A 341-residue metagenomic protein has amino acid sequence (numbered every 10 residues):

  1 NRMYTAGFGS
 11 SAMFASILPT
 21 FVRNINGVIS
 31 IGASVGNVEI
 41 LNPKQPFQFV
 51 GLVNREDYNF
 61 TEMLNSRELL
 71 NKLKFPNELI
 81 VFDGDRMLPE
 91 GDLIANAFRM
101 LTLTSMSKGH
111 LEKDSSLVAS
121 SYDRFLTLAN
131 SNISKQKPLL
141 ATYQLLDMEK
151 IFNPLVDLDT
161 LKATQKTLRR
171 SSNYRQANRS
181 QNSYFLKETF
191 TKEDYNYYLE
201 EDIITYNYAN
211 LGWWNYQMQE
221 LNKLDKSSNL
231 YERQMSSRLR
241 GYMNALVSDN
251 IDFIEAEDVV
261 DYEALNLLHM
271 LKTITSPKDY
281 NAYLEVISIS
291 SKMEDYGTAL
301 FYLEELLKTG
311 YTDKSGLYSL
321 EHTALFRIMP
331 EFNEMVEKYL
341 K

Functional and structural regions predicted by a protein language model:
R2-P46: Primarily recognizes the serine-hydrolase "nucleophile elbow" in alpha/beta-hydrolase and SGNH/GDSL folds
F49-N54: Short beta-strand/loop motif that positions the catalytic acidic residue of the alpha/beta-hydrolase fold
R55-T61, R86: Acidic catalytic loop of the alpha/beta-hydrolase fold
P76-P138, T142, L146-E149, T164-R169 (+1 more regions): C-terminal catalytic histidine-bearing segment of alpha/beta-hydrolase fold enzymes
M106-K108, T164-E193, K292, Y296 (+1 more regions): Alpha-helical linker/edge segments of TPR/alpha-solenoid repeat scaffolds and analogous pre-/post-domain helices
N130-S134, I289-S290, L325-F326: Residue-level signature for tetratricopeptide repeat
Q144-Q176, T273-Y283, S291, Y296 (+1 more regions): Short, charge-rich amphipathic alpha-helical segments embedded in non-transmembrane helical bundles/solenoids
L230-K308: Alpha-helical adaptor scaffolds
